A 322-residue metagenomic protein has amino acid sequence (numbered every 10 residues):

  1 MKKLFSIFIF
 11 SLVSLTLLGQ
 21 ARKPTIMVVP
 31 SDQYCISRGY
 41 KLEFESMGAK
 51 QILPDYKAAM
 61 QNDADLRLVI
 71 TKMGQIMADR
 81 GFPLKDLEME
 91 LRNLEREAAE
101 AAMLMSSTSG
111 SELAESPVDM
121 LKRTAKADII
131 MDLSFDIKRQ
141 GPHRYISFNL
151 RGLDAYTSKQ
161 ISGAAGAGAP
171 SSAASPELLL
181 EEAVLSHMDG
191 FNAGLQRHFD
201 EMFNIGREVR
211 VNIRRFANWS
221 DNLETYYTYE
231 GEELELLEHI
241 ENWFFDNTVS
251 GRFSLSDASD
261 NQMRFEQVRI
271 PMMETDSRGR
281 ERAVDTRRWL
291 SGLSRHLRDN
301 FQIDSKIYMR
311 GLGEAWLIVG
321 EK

Functional and structural regions predicted by a protein language model:
K2-L15: Sec-dependent N-terminal signal peptides
Q20-E43, K159-R252, W289, R295-L297 (+2 more regions): C-terminal/domain-edge helix-coil "capping" segments
A21-K23, A64, L68-K72, D79 (+4 more regions): Extracytoplasmic
P30-D32, E88-L91, F135-I137, L150 (+5 more regions): A mature extracytoplasmic/lumenal domain signature
I36-G39, L94-A98, Q140-H143, S220-N222: Extracytoplasmic/secreted cell-surface and envelope-processing proteins
K41-I130, E233-F301: N-terminal segment of the mature soluble domain
E90-T108, L153-P176: Short, flexible helix-coil linker/hinge segments at the edges of structured domains or between repeats
I129-A173, R310-L312, W316-K322: Amphipathic beta-strand/beta-sheet edge segments enriched in Tyr/Trp
